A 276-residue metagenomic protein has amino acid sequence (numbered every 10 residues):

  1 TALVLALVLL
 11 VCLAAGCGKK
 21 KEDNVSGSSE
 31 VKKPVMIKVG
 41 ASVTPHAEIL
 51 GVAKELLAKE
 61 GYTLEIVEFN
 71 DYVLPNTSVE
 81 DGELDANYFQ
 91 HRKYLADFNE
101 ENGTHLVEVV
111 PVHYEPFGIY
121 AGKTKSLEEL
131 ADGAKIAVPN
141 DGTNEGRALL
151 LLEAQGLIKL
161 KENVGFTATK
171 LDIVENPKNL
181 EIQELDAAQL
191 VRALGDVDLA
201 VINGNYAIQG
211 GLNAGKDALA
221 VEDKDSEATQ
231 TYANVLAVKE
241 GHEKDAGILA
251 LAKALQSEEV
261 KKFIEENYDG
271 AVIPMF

Functional and structural regions predicted by a protein language model:
T1-M36: Short, low-complexity disordered leader/linker segments with a strong preference for bacterial N-terminal type II
K32-T44, Y62-E68, K135-I136: Short, well-ordered beta-strand elements
I66-T77, V164-R192: Short helix-initiation/N-cap motifs at beta->coil->alpha
E80-Q90, A134, L157, K178-E181 (+1 more regions): Alpha-to-beta junction loops
D97-V109, K123-T124, D196, V201 (+1 more regions): Ligand-binding "clamshell"
V109-I158, K261: A conserved helix-loop-strand patch within extracytoplasmic ligand-binding domains of the periplasmic binding
P116-L127, Y232-D245: A bilobed periplasmic-binding-protein/Venus flytrap-type ligand-binding module shared by bacterial periplasmic
N144-E153, L255-M275: Periplasmic-binding protein-like
